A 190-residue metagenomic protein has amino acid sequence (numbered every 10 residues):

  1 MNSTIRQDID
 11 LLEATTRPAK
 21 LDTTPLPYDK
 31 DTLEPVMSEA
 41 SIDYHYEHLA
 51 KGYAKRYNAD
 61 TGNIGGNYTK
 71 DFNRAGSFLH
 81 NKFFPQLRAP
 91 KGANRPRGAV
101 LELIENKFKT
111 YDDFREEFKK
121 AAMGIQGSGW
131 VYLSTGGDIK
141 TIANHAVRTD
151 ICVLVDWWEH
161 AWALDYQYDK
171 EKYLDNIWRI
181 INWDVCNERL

Functional and structural regions predicted by a protein language model:
R6-L190: Feature for soluble, non-membrane regions of globular proteins
